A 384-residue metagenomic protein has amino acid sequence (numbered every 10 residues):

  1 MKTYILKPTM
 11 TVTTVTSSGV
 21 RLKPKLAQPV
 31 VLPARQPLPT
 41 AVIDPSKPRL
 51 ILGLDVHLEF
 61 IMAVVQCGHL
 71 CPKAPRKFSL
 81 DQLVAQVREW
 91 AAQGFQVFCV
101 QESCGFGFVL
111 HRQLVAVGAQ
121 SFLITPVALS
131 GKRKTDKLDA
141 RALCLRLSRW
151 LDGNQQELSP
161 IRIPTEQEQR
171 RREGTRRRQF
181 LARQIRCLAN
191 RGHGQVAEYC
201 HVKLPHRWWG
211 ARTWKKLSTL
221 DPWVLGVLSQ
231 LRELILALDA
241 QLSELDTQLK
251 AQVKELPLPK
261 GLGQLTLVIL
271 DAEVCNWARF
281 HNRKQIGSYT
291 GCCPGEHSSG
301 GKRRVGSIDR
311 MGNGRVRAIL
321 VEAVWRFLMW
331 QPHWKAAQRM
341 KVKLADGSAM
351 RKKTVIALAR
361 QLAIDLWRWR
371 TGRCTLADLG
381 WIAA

Functional and structural regions predicted by a protein language model:
M1-P45, A240-S243: Charged, flexible boundary elements
K2, E173-L256: Glycine-rich, often acidic, oxyanion-interacting loops/wings at catalytic, nucleic-acid, or phospho-protein interfaces
A41-Q66, L143: Gly/Thr-rich phosphate-binding beta-strand-loop-beta motif of the actin/hexokinase/Hsp70
C67-V97: Nucleic-acid-processing active sites and adjacent nucleic-acid-binding tracks, predominantly divalent metal-dependent
S121-P160, K302-G312: Short alpha-helix plus adjacent loop in nuclease-associated cores
G131, P257-K260, Q264, I269-G347 (+1 more regions): Phosphate-backbone recognition surface of nucleic-acid-processing proteins
L145-E173, A211-P222: A short, charged helix-loop
G301, K341-A384: Low-complexity, acidic/Ser/Thr- and charged residue-rich accessory regions of DNA metabolism proteins
